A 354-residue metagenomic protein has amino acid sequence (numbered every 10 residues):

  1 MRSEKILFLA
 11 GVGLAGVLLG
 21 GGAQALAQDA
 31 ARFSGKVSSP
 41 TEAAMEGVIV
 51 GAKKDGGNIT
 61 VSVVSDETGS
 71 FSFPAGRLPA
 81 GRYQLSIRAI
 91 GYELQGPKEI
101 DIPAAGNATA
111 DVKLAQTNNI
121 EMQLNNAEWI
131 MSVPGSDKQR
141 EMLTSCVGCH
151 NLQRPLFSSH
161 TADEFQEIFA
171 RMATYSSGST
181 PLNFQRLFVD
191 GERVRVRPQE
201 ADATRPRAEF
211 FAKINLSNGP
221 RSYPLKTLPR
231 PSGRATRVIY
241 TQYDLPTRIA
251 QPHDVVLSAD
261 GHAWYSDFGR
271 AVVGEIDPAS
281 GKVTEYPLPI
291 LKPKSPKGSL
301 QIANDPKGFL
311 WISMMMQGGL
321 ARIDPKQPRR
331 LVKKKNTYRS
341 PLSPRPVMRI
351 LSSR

Functional and structural regions predicted by a protein language model:
A30, K36-M45, L78: Structural motif
D55-S72: Short, acidic Ser/Thr/Gly-rich low-complexity loop/linker segments typical of extracellular and cell-surface proteins
G57-N58, A80-E99: A short, solvent-exposed loop/turn motif at the edges and junctions of modular extracellular/periplasmic domains
D101-L124: Extracellular beta-sheet/turn segments enriched in Thr/Pro/Gly and aliphatic residues
M142-Q153: The canonical Cys-X-X-Cys-His
R248-D260, L291-K307, P344-R354: Beta-rich, blade/repeat-based domains predominating in secreted/periplasmic proteins but also intracellular
W264-G269, L310-M316, R354: Conserved beta-strand positions in repeat-built beta-propeller and related beta-rich domains
D277-G281, D324-P328: Short loop/turn segments that connect beta-strands within beta-propeller blades
